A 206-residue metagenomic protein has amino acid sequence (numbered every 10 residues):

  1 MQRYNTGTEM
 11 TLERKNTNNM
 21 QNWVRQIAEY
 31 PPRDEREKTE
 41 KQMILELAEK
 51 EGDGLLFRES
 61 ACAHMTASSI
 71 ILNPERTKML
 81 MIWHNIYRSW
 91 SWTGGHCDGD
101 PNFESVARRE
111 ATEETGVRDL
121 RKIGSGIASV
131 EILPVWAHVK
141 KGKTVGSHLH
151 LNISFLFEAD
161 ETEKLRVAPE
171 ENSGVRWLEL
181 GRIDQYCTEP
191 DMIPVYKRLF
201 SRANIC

Functional and structural regions predicted by a protein language model:
Q2-M43: Alpha-helical and coiled-coil interaction segments, frequently adjacent to or embedded within charge-biased
R3-Y4, N22-I27, A61-S68, A111-T112 (+2 more regions): Short, mixed-charge, low-aromatic patches
N16-N22, G54-H64, S105-A107, T144-I153: Short charge-dense sequence patches
E29-S68: Acidic, metal-coordinating catalytic segment for phosphate/diphosphate chemistry, firing primarily on the Nudix
L56-W92: N-terminal strand-loop-strand
D98-P194: Unchanged
P194-C206: Compositionally biased, intrinsically disordered linkers/stalks adjacent to structured regions
